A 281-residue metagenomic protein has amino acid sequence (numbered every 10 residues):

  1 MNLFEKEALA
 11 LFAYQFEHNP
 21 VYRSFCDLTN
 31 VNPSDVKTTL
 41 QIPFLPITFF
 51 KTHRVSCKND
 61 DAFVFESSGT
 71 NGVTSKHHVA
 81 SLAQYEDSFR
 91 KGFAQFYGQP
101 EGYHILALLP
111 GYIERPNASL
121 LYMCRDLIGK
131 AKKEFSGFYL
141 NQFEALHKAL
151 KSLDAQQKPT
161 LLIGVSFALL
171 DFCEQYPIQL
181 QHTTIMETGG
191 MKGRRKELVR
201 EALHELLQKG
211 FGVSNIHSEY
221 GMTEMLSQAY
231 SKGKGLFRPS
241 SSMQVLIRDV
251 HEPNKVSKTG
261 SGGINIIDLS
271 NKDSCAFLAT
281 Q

Functional and structural regions predicted by a protein language model:
N2, F16-E66, G72-H78, E86-E101: Active-site diphosphate/adenylate-binding microenvironment
N2-Y14, P20-V21, G102-H104, N117 (+1 more regions): Active-site glycine/GP-rich loop and adjacent strand/helix microenvironment that borders small-molecule binding pockets
S56, T74, H78, L109 (+2 more regions): Generic anion/oxyanion-binding catalytic loop in active/binding sites
V64-T74, G111, S166, M222-M225: Ser/Thr-glycine-rich phosphate-binding loops at phosphate-binding pockets of nucleotides, nucleotide cofactors
S75-V79, L108, P116-S119, F172-Q175: Short, conserved acidic/polar surface loops in the N-terminal third of protein domains
F96-R125: Conserved AMP-binding loop of ANL adenylate-forming enzymes
